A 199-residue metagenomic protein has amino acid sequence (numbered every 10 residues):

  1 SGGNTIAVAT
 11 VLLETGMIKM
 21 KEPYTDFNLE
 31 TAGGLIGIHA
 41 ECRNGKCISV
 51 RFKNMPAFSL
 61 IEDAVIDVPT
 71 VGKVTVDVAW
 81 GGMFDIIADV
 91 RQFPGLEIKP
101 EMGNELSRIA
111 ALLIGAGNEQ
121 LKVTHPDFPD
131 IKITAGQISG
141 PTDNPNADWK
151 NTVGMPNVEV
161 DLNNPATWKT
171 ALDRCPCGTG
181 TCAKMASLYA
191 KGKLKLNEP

Functional and structural regions predicted by a protein language model:
S1, A7-P199: Active-site proximal loop and beta-alpha junction motif in alpha/beta enzyme cores
